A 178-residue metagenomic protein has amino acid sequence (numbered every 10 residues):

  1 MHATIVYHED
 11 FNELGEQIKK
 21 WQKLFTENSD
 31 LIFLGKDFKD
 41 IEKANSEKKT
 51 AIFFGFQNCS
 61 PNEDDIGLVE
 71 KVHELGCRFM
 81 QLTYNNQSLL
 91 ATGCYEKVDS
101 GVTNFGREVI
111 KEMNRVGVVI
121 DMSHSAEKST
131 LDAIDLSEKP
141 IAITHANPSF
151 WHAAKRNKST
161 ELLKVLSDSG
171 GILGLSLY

Functional and structural regions predicted by a protein language model:
M1-D99, A153-Y178: N-terminal hydrophobic targeting/anchoring segments and the immediately downstream early-domain regions of hydrolases
V102: Cysteine protease catalytic core and zymogen-processing segment of caspase-like enzymes
F105-Y178: Catalytic pocket-lining loop regions of alpha/beta-barrel enzymes, especially the amidohydrolase/enolase/GH5 lineages
